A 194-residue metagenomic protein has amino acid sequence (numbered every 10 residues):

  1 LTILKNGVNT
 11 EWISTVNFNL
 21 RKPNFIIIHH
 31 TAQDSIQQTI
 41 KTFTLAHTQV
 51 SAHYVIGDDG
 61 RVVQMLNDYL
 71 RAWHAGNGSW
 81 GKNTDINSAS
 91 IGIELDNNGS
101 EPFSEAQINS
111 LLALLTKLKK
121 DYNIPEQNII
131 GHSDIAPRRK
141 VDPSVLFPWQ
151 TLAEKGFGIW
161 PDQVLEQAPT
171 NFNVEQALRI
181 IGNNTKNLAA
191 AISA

Functional and structural regions predicted by a protein language model:
L1-Q127: Active-site-adjacent loop/helix surface patches within enzyme catalytic domains that shape the substrate-binding cleft
G99, F103-A194: Basic/polar, cationic surfaces and motifs that engage anionic cell-wall and phosphate/carboxylate ligands
